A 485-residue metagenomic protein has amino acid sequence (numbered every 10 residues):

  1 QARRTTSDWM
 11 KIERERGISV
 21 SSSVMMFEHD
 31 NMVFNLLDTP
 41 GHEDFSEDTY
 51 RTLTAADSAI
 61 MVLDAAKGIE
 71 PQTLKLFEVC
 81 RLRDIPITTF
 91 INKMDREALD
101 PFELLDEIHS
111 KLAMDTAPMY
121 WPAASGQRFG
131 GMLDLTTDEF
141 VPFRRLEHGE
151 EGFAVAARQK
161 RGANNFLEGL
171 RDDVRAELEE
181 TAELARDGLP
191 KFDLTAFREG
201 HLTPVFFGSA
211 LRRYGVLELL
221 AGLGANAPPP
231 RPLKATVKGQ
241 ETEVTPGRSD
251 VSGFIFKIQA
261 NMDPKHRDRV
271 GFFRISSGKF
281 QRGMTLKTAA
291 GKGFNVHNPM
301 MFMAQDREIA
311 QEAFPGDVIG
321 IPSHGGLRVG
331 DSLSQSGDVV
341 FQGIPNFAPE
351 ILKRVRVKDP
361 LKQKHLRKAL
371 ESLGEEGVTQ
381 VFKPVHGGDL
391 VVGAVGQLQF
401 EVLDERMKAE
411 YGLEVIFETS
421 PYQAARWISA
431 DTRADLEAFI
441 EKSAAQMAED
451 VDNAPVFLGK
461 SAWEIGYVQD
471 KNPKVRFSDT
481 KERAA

Functional and structural regions predicted by a protein language model:
Q1-A485: Structural and coupling elements of P-loop NTPases
